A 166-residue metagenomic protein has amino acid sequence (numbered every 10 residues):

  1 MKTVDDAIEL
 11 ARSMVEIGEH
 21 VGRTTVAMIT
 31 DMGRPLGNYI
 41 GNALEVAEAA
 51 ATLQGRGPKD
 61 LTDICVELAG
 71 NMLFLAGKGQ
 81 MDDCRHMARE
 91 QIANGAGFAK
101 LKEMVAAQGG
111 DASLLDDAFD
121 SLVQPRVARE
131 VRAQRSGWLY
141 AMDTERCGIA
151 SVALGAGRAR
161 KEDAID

Functional and structural regions predicted by a protein language model:
M1-D166: Well-ordered secondary-structure scaffolds
